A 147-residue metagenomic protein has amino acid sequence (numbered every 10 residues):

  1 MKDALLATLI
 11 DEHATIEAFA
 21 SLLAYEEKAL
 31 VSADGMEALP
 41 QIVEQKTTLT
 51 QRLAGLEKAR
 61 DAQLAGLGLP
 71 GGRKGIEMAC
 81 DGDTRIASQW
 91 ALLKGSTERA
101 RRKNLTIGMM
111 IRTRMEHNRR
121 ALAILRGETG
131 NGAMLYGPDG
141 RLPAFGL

Functional and structural regions predicted by a protein language model:
K2-M78, S88: Extended, charge-rich alpha-helical scaffolding segments
E77-L147: Short terminal interaction segments
